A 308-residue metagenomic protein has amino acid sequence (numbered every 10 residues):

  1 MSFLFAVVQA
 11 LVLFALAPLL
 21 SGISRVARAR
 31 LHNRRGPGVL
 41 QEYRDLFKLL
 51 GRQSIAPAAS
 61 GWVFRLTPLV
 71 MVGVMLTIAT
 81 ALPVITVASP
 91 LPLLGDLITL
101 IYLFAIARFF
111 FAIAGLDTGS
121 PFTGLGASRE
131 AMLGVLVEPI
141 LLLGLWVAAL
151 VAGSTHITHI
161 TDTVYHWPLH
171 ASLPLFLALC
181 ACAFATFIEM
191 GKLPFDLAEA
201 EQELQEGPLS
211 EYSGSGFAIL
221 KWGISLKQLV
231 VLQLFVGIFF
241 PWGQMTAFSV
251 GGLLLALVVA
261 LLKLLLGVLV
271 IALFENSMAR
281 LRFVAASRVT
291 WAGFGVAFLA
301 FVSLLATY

Functional and structural regions predicted by a protein language model:
M1-R282, S287-Y308: Alpha-helical transmembrane segments of multi-pass membrane proteins predominantly involved in bioenergetics
